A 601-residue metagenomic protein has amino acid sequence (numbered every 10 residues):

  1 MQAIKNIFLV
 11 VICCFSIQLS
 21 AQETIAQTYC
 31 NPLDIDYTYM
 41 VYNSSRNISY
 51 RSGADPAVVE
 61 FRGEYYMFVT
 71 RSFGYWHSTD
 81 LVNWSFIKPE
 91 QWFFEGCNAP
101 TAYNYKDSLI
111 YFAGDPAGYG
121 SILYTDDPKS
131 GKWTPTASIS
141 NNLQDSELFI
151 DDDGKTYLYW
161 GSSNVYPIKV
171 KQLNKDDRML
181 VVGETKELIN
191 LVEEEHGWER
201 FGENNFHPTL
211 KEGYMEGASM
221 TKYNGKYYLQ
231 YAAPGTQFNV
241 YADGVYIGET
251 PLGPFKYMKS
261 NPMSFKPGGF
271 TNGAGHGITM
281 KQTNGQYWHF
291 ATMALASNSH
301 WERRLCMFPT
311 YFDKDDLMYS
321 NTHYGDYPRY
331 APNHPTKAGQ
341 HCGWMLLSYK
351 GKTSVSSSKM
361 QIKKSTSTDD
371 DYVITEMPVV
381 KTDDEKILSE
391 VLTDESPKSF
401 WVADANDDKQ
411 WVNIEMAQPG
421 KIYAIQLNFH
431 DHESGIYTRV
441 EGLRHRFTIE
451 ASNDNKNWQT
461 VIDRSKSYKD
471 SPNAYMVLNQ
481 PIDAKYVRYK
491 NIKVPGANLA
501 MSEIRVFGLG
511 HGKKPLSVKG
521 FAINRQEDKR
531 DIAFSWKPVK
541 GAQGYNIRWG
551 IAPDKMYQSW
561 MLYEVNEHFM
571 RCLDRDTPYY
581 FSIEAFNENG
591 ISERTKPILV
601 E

Functional and structural regions predicted by a protein language model:
Q22-L210, K222-G269, N284, T292-K337: Beta-rich carbohydrate-recognition and catalytic domains
K171, F447-I449, Y545-I547: Short beta-strand elements bearing conserved aromatic residues within extracellular beta-rich modules
G244, H445, A474-Y475, E564-F569: Short S/T/G- and acidic-enriched coil/turn segments that sit immediately N-terminal to beta-strands in beta-sandwich
D315-M318, D326-D394, D431-T448, I482-K485 (+1 more regions): Juxtadomain low-complexity/linker regions and immediately adjacent membrane-anchoring helices
D394-I462, P472-G520, R525-E527, K537 (+2 more regions): Aromatic, loop-rich ligand-recognition surfaces of beta-strand-rich domains
R530-A542: Conserved aromatic anchor
V539-V565: Extracellular low-complexity, O-glycosylation-prone stalks/linkers
M570-S592: Beta-strand-rich modules
